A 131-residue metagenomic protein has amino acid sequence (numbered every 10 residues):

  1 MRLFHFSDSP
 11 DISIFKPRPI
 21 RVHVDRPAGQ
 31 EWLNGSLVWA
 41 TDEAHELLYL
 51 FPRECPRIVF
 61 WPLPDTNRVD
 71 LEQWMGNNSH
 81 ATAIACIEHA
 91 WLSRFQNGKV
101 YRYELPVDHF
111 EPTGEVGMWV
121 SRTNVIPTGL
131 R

Functional and structural regions predicted by a protein language model:
M1-N34, P52-R53: ADP-ribose/NAD+-binding catalytic cleft of ART/PARP-like enzymes
D8-P10, A40, V107: Short, flexible loop/turn elements at secondary-structure junctions
G35-W39: A short, exposed loop/beta-hairpin motif centered on an aromatic-Gly-Thr core
F51-R131: Conserved NAD+-utilizing ADP-ribose enzyme module
